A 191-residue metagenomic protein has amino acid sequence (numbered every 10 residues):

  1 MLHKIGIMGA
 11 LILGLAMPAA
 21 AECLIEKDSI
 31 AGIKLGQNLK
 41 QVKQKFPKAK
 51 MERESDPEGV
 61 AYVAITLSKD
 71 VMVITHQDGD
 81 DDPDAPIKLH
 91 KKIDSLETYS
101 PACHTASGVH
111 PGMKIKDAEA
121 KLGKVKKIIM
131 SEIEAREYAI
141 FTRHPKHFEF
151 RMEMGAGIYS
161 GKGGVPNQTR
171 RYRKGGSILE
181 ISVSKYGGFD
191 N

Functional and structural regions predicted by a protein language model:
M1-L2: N-terminal secretory signal peptides that target proteins for export/translocation
I5-L15: Sec-dependent N-terminal signal peptides
A19-A135, F141-H144, Y159-N191: Short helix/turn-capping signatures at newly exposed starts of structured segments
H147-R151: Internal interaction segment
